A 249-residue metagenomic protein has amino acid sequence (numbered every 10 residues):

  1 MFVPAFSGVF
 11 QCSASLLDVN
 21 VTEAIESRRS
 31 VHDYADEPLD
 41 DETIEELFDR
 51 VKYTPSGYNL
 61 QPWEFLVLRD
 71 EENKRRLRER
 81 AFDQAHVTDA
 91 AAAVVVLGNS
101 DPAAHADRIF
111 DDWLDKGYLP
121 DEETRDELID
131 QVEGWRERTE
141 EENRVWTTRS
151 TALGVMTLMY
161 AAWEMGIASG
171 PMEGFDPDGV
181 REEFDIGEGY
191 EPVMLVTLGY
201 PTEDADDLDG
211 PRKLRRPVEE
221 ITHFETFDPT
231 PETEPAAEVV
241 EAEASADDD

Functional and structural regions predicted by a protein language model:
V21-E37, D107: Generic N-terminal amphipathic, Lys/Arg-enriched alpha-helix
E23-A24, S30-V31, L195-D249: C-terminal helix-cap and adjacent tail motif
D49-Y53, V94, K116, E127-E183: Small-aliphatic-rich amphipathic alpha-helix that forms the alpha element of a beta-alpha
R50-K52, R76-A81, A205: Glycine-rich, charged/polar anion/phosphate-binding loops that engage phosphate groups from diverse ligands
S56-G57: Glycine-rich phosphate/pyrophosphate-binding beta-alpha loops
V67-T148: Glycine/small-residue-rich phosphate/adenosyl-binding loop
D89, A93-V96, I186-A205: A glycine-rich helix N-cap at a beta->alpha junction
